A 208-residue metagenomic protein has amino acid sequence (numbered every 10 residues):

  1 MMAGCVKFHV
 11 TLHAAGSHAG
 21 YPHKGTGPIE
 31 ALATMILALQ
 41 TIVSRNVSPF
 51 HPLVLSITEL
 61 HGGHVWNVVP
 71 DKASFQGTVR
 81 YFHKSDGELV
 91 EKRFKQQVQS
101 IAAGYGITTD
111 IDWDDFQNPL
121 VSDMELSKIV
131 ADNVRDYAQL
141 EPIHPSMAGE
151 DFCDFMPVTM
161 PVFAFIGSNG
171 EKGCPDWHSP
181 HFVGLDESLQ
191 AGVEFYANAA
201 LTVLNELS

Functional and structural regions predicted by a protein language model:
M1-S122, S146-M147: Midchain, well-structured core segments that form catalytic/ion-binding scaffolds
H9, I29-Q40, K95, S127 (+4 more regions): Predominant activation on well-ordered alpha-helical scaffold segments within soluble catalytic domains
M35, L39, T109, Y137 (+2 more regions): Hydrophobic alpha-helical elements and their junctions with loops/disorder across both membrane and soluble proteins
L37-S44, D112, F116-S168: Active-site-adjacent substrate-binding region of metalloamidase/peptidase-like peptide-processing proteins
N46, L207-S208: Membrane-interfacial segments
F50, V54, K92, D132-N133 (+3 more regions): Mature, folded catalytic cores of secreted/periplasmic enzymes
L140-E206: Zn-dependent metallopeptidase/amidohydrolase metal-coordination segment
